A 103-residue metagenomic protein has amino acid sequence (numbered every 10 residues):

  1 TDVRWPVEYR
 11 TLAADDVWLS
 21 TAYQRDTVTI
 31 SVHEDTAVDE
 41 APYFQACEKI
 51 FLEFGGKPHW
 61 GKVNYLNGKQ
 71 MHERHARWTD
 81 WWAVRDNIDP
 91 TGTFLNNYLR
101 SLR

Functional and structural regions predicted by a protein language model:
T1-R74: Substrate-recognition/cap regions that form aromatic- and gly/pro-loop-enriched pockets for small-molecule ligands
E53-R103: Activity-critical C-terminal alpha-helical subdomain
